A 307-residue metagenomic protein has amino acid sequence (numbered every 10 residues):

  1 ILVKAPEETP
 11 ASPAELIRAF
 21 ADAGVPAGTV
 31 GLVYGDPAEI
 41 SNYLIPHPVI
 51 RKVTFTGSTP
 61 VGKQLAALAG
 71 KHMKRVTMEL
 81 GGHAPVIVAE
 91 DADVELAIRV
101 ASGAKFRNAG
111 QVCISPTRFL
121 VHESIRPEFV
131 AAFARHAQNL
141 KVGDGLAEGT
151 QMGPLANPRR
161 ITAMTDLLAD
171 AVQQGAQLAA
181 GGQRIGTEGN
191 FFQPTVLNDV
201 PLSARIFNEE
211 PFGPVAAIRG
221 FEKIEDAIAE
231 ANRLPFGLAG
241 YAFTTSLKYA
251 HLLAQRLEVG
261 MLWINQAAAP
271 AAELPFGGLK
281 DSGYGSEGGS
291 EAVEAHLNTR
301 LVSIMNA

Functional and structural regions predicted by a protein language model:
I1-L96, F221: Rossmann-like NAD(P) dinucleotide-binding subdomain of oxidoreductase/dehydrogenase enzymes
G24-P26, L44-H47, L68-G70, T77-L80 (+6 more regions): Solvent-exposed alpha-helices and their adjacent loops that cap or buttress functional pockets in soluble metabolic
V25-A27, D144, D281: Alpha-helical transmembrane bundle of multi-pass secondary transport proteins
D36, T56, A104, N265 (+1 more regions): Conserved residues at the C-terminal ends of beta-strands
P46, K52, P60-P201, I264 (+1 more regions): ALDH superfamily catalytic-core signature
I50, I87, K141-V142, L168 (+3 more regions): Conserved C-terminal structural/oligomerization subdomain of aldehyde/semialdehyde dehydrogenase
